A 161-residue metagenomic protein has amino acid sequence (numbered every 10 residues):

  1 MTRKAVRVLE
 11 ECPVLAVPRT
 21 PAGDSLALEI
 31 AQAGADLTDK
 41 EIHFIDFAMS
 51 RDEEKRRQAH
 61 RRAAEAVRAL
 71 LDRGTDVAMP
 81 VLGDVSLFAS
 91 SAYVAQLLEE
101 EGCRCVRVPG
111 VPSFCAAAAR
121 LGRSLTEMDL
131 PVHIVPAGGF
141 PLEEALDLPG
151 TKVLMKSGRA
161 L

Functional and structural regions predicted by a protein language model:
M1-R104: Class I S-adenosyl-L-methionine
V17-P18, I45, V108, M128 (+1 more regions): Generic beta-sheet signal
P18-T20, A137, M155-R159: Structural motif
G23, S113, A160: Short phosphate-engaging motifs
E41, H133, T151-V153: Generic structural signal for residues positioned in beta-strands
K55-E65, R120-R123, L146-G150: Short, surface-exposed amphipathic charged segments that create phosphate/polyanion-binding patches used for binding
R73-V77, E144-L161: A contiguous loop/helix-start segment that scaffolds small-molecule binding in enzyme catalytic cores
G83-L148: Class I SAM-dependent methyltransferase SAM-binding "motif I" and its flanking Rossmann-like core
